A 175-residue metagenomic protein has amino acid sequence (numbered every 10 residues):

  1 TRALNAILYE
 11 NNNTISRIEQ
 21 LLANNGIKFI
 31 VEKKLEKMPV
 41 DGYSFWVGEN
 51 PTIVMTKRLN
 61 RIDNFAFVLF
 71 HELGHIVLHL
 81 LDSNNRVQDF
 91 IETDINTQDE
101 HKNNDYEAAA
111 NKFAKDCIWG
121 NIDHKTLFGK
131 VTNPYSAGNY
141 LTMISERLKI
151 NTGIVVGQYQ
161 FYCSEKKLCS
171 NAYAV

Functional and structural regions predicted by a protein language model:
T1-V175: Active-site hotspot residues in diverse enzymes, especially metal/ion-binding acidic/histidine motifs
